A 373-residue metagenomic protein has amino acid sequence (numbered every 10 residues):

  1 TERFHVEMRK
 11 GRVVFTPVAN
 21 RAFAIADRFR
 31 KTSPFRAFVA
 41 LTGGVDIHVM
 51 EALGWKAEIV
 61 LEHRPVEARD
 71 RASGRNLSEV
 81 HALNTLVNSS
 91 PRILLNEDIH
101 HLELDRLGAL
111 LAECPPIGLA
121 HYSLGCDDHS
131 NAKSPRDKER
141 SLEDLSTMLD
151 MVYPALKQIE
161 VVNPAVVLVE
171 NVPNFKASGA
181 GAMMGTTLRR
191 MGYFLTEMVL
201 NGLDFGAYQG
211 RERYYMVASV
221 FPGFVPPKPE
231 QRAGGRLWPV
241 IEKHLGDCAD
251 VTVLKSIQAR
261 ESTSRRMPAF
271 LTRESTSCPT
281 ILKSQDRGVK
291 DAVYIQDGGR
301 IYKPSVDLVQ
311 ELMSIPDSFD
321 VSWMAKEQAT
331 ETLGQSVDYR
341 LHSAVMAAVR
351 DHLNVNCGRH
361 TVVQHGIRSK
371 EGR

Functional and structural regions predicted by a protein language model:
T1-D27, K255-R373: C-terminal target-recognition/interaction regions appended to catalytic cores
F29-N163, P173-A177: Core alpha/beta nucleotide-donor-binding catalytic domains of modification enzymes
V49, N84, P154, Q158 (+3 more regions): Amphipathic alpha-helical segments that form well-ordered structural scaffolds and often line/cohere around active
A109-C114, H129-R287, R300: Class I S-adenosyl-L-methionine
G125-D127, Y208, S336: Gly/Ser/Thr-rich beta-alpha loop segments that engage phosphate groups in nucleotides
